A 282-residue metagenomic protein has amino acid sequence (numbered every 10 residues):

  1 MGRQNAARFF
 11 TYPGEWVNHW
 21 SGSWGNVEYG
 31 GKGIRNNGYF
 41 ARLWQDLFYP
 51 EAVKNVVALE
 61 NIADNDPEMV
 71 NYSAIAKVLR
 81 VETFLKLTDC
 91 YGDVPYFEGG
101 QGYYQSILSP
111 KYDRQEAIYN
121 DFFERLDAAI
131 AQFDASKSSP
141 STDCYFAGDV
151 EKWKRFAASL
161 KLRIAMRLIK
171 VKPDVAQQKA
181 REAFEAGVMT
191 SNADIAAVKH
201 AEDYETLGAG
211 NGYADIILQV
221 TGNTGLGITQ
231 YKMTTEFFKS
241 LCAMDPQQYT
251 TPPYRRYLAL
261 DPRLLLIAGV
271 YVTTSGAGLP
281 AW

Functional and structural regions predicted by a protein language model:
M1-S23, R42, A58: Acidic, glycine-rich segments characteristic of secretory precursors and extracytoplasmic regions
G22-L79, T83-W282: Structured, solvent-exposed acidic/aromatic patches
